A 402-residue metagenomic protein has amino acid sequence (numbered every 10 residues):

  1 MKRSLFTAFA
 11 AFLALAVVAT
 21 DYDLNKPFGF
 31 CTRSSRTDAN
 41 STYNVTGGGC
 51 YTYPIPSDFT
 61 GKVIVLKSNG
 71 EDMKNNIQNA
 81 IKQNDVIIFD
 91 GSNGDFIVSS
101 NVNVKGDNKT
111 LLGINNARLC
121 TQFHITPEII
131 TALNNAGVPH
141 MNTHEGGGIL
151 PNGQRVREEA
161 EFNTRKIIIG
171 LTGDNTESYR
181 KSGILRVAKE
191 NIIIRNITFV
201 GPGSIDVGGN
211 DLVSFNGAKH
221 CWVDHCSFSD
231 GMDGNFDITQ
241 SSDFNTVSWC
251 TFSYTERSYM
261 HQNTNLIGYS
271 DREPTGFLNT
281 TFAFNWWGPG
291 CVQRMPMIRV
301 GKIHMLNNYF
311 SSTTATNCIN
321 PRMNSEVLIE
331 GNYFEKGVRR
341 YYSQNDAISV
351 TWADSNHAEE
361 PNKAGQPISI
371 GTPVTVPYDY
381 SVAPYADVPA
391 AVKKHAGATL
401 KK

Functional and structural regions predicted by a protein language model:
K2-S4, A19-V86, D95, E128-R157 (+1 more regions): Extracellular "leader-to-stem" segments immediately downstream of a signal peptide or signal-anchor in secreted/lumenal
A10-V18: Hydrophobic h-region of N-terminal signal peptides that target proteins for export in Gram-negative bacteria
D95-G276: Right-handed parallel beta-helix
L111-G113, I168, I192-R195, C221-D224 (+5 more regions): All-beta strand scaffolds that present successive hydrophobic residues in beta-strands
G201, D230, Y254, Y259 (+4 more regions): Residues in short coils/turns that link rungs of repeat/solenoid architectures in beta-rich domains
F215-N216, F228-S229, I238-T239, S258-Y259 (+6 more regions): Low-complexity, polar/charged sequence tracts that form flexible coils or short amphipathic helices and often embed
R294: Oxyanion-binding "anion nests"
M297-K402: Extracellular beta-rich repeat passengers
